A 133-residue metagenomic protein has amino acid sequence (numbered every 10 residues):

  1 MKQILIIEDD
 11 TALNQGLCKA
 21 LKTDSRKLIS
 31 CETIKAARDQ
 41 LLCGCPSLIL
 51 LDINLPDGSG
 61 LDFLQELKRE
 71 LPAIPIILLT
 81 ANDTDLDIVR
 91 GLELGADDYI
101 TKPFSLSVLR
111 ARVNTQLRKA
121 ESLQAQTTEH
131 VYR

Functional and structural regions predicted by a protein language model:
Q3, T115-R133: Short, Lys/Arg-enriched segments at the junction into DNA-binding effector domains of transcriptional regulators
D10-I29: Two-component/phosphorelay signaling modules centered on CheY-like receiver
S30-L48: Acidic, metal-coordinating helix/loop segments flanking the phosphotransfer/catalytic sites of two-component signaling
T33, S59-D62: Acidic catalytic/metal-coordinating carboxylates
D52, T80: Active-site residues of response regulator receiver
P56, T84, K102: The feature encodes the CheY-like receiver
L61-P72: Short amphipathic alpha-helix used as the core "switch/output" element in two-component signaling
